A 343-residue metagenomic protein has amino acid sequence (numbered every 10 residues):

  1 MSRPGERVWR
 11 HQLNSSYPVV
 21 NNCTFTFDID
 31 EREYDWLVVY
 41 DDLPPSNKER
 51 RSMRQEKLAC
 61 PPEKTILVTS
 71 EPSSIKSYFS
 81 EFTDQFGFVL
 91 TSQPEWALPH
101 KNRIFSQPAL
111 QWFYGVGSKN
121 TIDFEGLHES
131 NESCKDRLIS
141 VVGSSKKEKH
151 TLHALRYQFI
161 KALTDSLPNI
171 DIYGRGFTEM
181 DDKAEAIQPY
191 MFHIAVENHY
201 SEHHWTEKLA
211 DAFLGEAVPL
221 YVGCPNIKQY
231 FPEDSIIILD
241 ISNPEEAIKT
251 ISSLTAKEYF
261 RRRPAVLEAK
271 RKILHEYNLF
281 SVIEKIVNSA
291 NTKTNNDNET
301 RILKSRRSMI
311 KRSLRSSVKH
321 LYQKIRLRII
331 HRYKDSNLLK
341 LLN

Functional and structural regions predicted by a protein language model:
M1-T69, S80-I172, K183-H193, H199-N343: Pol beta-like nucleotidyltransferase catalytic core
I75-F79: Short, acidic/polar
G174-G176: Short loop/edge segments at beta-strand edges and connector loops that shape dinucleotide/nucleotide cofactor-binding
